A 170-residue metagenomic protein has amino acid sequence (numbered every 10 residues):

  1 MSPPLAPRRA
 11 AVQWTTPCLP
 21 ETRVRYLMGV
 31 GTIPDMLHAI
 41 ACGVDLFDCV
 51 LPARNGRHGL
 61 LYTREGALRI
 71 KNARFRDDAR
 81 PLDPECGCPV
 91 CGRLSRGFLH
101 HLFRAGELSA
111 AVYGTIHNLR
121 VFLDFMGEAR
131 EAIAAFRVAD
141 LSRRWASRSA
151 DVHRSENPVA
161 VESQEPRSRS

Functional and structural regions predicted by a protein language model:
M1-L82: Glycine-rich phosphate/ribose-binding loops and adjacent secondary-structure elements that form binding surfaces
D83-S170: C-terminal extensions of enzymes
